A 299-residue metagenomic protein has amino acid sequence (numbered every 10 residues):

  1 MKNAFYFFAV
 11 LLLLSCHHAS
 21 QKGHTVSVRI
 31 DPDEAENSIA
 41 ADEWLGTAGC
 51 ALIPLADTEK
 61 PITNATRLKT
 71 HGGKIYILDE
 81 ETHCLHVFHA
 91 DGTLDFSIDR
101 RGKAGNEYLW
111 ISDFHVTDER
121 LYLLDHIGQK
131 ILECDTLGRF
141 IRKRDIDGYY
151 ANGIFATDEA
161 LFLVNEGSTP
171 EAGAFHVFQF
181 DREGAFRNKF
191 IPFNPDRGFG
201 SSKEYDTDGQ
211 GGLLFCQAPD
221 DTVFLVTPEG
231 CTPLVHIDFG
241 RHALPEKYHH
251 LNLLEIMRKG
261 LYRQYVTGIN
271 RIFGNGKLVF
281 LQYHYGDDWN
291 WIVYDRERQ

Functional and structural regions predicted by a protein language model:
L14-S15: C-terminal motif of bacterial Sec signal peptides marking the signal peptidase cleavage site
S20-P54: Blade/loop signatures of beta-propeller domains
S27-R29, K74-D79, R120-D125, E159-P170 (+2 more regions): Short beta-strand elements that form the blades of beta-propeller/WD-repeat-like and other beta-sheet-rich scaffold
L45-K60, F96-E107, R187-K203, P233-Y262 (+1 more regions): Surface-exposed loop and turn segments in beta-propeller and other repeat-based domains that flank or scaffold
G49-H83: Beta-strand-rich domains and repeat architectures in extracellular enzymes and scaffolds, especially beta-propellers
A56-N64, C84, T93-D118, D125-H126: Blade-loop segments of beta-propeller domains
N64-R67, L109-D113, Y149-A156, G198-Y205 (+1 more regions): Repeated scaffold domains used in trafficking and secretory/extracellular systems, primarily beta-propellers
L109-W110, D125-A174, R187-G198: Asp-box/WD-like beta-propeller blade repeats and closely related beta-sheet repeat scaffolds
